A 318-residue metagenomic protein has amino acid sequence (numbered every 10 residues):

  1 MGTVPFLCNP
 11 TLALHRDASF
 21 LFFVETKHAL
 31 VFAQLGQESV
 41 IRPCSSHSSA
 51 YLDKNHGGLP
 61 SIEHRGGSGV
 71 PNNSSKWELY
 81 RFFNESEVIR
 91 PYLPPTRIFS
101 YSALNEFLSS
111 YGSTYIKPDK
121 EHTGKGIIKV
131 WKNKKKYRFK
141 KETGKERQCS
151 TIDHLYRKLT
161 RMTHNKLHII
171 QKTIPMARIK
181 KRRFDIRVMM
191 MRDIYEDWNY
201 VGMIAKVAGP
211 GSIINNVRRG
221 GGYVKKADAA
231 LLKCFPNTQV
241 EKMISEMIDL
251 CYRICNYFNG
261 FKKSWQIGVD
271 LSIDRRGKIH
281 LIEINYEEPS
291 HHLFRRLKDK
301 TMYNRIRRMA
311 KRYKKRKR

Functional and structural regions predicted by a protein language model:
G2, A13-R16, G36, G57-G58 (+1 more regions): Residue-identity detector for glycine
R16-A18, V24, A29, A33: Short hydrophobic alpha-helical segments enriched in small aliphatic residues
V40, D53, G57-G58, I62-P71 (+4 more regions): C-terminal active-site "lid" helix and adjoining low-complexity regulatory extension at the edge of ATP-using catalytic
G57-G126: A conserved helix-loop-beta module that forms one wall/lid of the active-site cleft in ATP-utilizing catalytic domains
Y111, T143-G221: Phosphate-binding site of ATP-dependent enzymes
N133, M189-D193, S272-R276: Short beta-strand micro-motifs enriched in acidic
M162-I174, N199, G209-S272: A long amphipathic alpha-helix within ATP-dependent nucleotide-binding catalytic cores
